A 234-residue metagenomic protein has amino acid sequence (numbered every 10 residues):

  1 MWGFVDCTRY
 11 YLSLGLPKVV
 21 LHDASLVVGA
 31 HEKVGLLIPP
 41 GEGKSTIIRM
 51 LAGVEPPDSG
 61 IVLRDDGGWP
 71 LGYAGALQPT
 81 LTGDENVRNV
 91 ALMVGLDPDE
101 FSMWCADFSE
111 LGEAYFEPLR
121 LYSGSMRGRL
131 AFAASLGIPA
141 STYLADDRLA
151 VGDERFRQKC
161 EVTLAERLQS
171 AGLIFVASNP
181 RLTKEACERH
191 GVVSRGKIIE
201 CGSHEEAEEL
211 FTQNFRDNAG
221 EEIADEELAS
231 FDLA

Functional and structural regions predicted by a protein language model:
M1-K33: A short, flexible loop at the N-terminus of ABC-type nucleotide-binding domains that lies
Y10, W69-V162: ABC-family P-loop ATPase nucleotide-binding domains
A30-L92: ABC ATPase nucleotide-binding domain signature region
E55, H190-G191: Conserved catalytic/dimer-interface elements of ABC ATPase nucleotide-binding domains
T163-S178: Conserved catalytic loops of ABC-family nucleotide-binding domains
N179-A186: Conserved H-loop
S194: A cytosolic small-molecule/anion-sensing beta-strand core signal
K197-A224: Conserved beta-strand-loop-alpha-helix hinge in the C-terminal portion of ABC ATPase nucleotide-binding domains
